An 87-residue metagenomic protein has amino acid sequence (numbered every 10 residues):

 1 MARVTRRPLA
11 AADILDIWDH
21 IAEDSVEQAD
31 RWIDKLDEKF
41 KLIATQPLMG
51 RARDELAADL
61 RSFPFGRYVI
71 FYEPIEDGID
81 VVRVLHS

Functional and structural regions predicted by a protein language model:
R3-L60: Basic, Lys/Arg-enriched alpha-helical interface segments
D59-S62, I70: A beta-hairpin/wing motif
F65: Conserved strand-loop elements at the edges of beta-sheets that form or border functional pockets
Y68-V69, E73-S87: Enriched for short, Lys/Arg-rich terminal
